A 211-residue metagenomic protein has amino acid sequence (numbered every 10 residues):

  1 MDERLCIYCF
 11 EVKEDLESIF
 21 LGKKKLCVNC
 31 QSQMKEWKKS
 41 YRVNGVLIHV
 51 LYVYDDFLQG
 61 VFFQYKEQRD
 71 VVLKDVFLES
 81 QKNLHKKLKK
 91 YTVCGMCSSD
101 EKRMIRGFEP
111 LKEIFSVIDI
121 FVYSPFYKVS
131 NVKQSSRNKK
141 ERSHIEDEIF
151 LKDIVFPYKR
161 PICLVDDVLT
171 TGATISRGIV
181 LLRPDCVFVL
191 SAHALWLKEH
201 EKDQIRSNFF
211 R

Functional and structural regions predicted by a protein language model:
C6-C9, E17-S18, K24-C30: Short cysteine-rich clusters marking metal-coordination/redox-active sites
E14-D15, K35: Short functional micro-motifs and their immediate structural scaffolds
K24-T92, S99-E109, Y127-Y158, H193-R211: Active-site-facing substrate-recognition patch
T92-C94, C163: Conserved beta-strand elements of the Class I
G107-F115, I175: Short, highly selective alpha-helical patches that border small-molecule cofactor pockets in redox/cofactor-processing
F115-K133: Histidine/lysine/aspartate-rich catalytic loop segments that bind and position anionic ligands
L164-G178: A phosphate-binding catalytic loop at a beta-strand-loop-alpha-helix junction that coordinates phosphoryl groups
I175-A194: A short alpha/beta connector and helix-capping loop motif
